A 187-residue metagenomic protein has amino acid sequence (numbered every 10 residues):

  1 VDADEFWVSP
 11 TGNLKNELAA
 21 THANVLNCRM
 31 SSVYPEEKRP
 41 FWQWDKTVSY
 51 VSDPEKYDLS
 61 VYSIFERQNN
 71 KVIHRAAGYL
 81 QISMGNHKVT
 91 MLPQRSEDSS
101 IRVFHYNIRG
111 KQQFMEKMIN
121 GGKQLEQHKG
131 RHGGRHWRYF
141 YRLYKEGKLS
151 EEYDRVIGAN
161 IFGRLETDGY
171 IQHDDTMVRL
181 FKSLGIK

Functional and structural regions predicted by a protein language model:
V1-V8: Short beta-strand-to-loop acidic/aromatic patch adjacent to the donor-nucleotide binding site
S9-K187: Catalytic-site signature of metal-activated, phosphate-bearing donor transferases, centered on the GT-A/GT-A-like
